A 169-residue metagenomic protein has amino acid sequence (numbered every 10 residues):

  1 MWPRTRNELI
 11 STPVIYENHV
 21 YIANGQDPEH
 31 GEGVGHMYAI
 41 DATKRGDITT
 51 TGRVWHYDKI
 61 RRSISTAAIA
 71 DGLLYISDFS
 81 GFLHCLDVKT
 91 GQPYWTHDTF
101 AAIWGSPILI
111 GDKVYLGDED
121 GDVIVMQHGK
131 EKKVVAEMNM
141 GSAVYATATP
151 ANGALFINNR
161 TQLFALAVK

Functional and structural regions predicted by a protein language model:
M1-K169: Noncatalytic, solvent-exposed loop/strand surfaces of beta-propeller-type extracellular/periplasmic domains
